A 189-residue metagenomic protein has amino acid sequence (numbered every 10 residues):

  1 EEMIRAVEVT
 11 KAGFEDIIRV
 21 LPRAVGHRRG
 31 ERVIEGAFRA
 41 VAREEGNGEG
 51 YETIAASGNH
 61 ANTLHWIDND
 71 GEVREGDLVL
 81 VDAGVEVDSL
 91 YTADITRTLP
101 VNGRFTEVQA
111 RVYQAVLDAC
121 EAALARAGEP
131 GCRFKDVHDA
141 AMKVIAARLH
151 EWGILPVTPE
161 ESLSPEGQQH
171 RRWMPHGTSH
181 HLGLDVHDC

Functional and structural regions predicted by a protein language model:
E1-C189: Active-site neighborhoods and metal-handling regions in enzymes and metal-associated proteins
